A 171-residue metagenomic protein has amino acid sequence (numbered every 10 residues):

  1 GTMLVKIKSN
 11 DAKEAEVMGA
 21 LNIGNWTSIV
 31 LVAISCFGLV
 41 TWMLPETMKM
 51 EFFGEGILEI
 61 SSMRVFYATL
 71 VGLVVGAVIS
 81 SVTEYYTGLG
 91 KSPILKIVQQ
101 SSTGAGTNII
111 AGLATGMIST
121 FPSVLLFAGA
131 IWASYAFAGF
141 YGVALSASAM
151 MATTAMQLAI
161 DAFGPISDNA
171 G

Functional and structural regions predicted by a protein language model:
G1-G171: Hydrophobic packing and interface segments
